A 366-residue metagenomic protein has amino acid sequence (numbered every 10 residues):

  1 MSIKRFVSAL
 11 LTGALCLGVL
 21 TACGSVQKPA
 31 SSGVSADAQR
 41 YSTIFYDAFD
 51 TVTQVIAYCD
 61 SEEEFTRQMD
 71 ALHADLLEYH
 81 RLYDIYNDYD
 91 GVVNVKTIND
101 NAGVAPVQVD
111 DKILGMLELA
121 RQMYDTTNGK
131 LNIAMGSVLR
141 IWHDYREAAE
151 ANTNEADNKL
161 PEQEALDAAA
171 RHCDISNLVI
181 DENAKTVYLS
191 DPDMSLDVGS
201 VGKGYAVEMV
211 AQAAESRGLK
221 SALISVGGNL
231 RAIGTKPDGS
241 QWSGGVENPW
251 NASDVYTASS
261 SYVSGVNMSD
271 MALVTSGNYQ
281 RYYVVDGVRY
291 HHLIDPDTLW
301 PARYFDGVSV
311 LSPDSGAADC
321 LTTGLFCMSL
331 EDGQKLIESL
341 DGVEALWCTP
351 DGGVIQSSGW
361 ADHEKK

Functional and structural regions predicted by a protein language model:
S2-K366: Mature catalytic core of soluble alpha/beta enzymes
